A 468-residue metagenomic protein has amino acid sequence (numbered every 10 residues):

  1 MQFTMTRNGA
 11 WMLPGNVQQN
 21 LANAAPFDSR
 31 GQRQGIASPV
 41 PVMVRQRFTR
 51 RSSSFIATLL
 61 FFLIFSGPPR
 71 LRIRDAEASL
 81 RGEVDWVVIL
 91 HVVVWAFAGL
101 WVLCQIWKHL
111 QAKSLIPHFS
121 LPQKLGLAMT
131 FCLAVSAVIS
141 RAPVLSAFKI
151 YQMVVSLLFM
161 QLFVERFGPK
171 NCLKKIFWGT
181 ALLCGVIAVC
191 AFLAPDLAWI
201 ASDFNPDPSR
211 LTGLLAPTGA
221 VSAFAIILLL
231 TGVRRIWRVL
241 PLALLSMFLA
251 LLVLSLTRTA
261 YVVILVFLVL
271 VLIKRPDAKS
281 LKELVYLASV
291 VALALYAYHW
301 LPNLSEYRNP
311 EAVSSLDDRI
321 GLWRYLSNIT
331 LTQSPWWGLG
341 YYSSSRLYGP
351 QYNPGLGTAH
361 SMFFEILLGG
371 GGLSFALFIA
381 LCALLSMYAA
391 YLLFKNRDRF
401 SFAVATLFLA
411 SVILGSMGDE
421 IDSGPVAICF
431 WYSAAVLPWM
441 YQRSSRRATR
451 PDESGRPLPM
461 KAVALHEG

Functional and structural regions predicted by a protein language model:
M5-W107, C132-I139, V412-L414: N-terminal signal-anchor transmembrane segment
P41-R47, F61, W95-K113, S222-R234 (+2 more regions): Hydrophobic, aromatic-rich transmembrane alpha-helices and their immediate juxtamembrane boundary segments
F62, I227, A403-S416, E420-G468: Transmembrane alpha-helices of multi-pass inner-membrane enzymes
R74-D75, R308-N328, T332-G370, A389 (+1 more regions): Long extracytoplasmic/lumenal interhelical loops at the membrane interface of multi-pass membrane proteins
L110, S114, V239, K282-E283 (+3 more regions): Hydrophobic transmembrane alpha-helices and their immediate junctions
L121-F131, A142-E165, K175: Aromatic-anchored transmembrane helix interface
A134-V135, C172-I200, T212-R275, Y388: Alpha-helical transmembrane segments of multi-pass inner-membrane proteins
V189-A194, L254-S255, L272-V313, S327-T332: A membrane-periplasm/extracellular boundary helix in multi-pass inner-membrane enzymes that assemble envelope glycans
